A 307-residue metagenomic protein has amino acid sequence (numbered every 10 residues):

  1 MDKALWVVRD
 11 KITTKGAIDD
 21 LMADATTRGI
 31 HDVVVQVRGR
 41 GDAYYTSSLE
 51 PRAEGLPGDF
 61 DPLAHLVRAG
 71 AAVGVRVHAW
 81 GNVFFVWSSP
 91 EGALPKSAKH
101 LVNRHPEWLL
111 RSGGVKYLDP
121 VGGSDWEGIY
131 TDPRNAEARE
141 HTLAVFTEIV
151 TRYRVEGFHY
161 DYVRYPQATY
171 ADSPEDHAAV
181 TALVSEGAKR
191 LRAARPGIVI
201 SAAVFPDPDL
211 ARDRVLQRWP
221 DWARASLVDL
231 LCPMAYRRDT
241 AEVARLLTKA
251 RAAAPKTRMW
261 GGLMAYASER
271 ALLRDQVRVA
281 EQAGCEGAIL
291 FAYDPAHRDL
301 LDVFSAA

Functional and structural regions predicted by a protein language model:
M1-A17, A25, A202-P206, Y266: Boundary/entry segment of secreted carbohydrate-active catalytic domains
D2-L5, D10-I12, A79, F84-E148 (+1 more regions): Active-site-adjacent "subsite" loops/lids of carbohydrate-active enzymes
K11-T27, A136-R152, L210-A225, V243 (+2 more regions): Short, acidic/polar
A17-A43, T151-G157, L227-L230, Q282-A288: Catalytic domains of carbohydrate-active enzymes, especially glycoside hydrolases
M22, G39-N82, D172-A194: Aromatic-lined substrate-binding rim segments of carbohydrate-active enzymes
R76-S88, F146, H159-P166, D176-V215 (+1 more regions): Aromatic-lined carbohydrate-recognition surfaces of secreted/lumenal glycan-active proteins
E156, Y160-R164, V215-A241: Aromatic- and acid-rich polysaccharide-binding/catalytic face of secreted or lumenal carbohydrate-active enzymes
L227-R245, K249-A250, T257-A307: Substrate-binding cleft of secreted/luminal carbohydrate-active enzymes
